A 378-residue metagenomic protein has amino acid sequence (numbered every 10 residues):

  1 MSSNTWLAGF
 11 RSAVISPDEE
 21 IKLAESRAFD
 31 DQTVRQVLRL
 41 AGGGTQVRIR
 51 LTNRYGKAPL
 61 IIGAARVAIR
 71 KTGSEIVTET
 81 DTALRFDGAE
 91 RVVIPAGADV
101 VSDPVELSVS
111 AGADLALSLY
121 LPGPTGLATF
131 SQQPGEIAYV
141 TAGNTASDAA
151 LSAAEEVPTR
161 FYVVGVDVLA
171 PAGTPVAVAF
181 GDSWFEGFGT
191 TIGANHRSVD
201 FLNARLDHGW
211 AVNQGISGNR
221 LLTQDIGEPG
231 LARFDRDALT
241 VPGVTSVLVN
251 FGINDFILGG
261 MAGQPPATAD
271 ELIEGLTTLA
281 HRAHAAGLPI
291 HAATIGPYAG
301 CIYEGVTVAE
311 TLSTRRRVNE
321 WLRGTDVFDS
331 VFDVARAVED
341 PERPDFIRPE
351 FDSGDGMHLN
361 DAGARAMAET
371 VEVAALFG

Functional and structural regions predicted by a protein language model:
M1-F180, E186-I192, G378: N-terminal secretory targeting modules
D30-Q36, P59, V67-A68, A142 (+5 more regions): Conserved SGNH/GDSL esterase-like catalytic core that processes O-acyl groups on lipids and polysaccharides
S108, L169, R236-P242, H281-R282 (+1 more regions): Surface-exposed acidic, glycine-flexible loop patches that form ligand/cofactor-binding and adhesion interfaces
F180-D182, A293, F332: Active-site flanking residues adjacent to catalytic metal/cofactor-binding acidic residues
I257, G296-G378: Catalytic His-Asp segment of secreted/periplasmic serine-dependent ester chemistry enzymes
L276-H284: Surface-exposed amphipathic alpha-helices with a cationic face
